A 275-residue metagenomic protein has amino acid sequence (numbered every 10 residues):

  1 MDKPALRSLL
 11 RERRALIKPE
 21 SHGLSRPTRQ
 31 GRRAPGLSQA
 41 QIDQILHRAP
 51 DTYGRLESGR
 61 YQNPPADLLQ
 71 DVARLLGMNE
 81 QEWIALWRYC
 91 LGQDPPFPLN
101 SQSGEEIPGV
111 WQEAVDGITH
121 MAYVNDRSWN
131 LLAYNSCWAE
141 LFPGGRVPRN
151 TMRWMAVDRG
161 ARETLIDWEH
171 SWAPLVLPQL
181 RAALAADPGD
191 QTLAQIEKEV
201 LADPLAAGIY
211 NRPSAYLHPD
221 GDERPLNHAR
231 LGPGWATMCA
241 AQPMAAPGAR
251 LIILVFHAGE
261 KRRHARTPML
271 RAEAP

Functional and structural regions predicted by a protein language model:
M1-L37: A short, Lys/Arg-rich alpha-helix, primarily the initiator
D2-L10, P64-E105: Short amphipathic recognition helices of helix-turn-helix/homeodomain-type DNA-binding modules
T28, Q39, L69, P108-W111: Generic structural marker for isolated residues within well-ordered, non-membrane alpha-helices of soluble domains
T28-R33, Q39-A40, L46-N63: Recognition helix of helix-turn-helix/homeodomain-like DNA-binding domains that insert into the DNA major groove
P35, I45-L46, L76, N135: Core residues of bacterial helix-turn-helix
P95-I118, V124-D126: Short N-terminal edge-element motif at the start of the domain
I118-H120, N125-G221, V255-A258, M269-P275: PAS-family sensory domains
P213-P275: Low-complexity, glycine/alanine/valine/leucine- and proline-rich hydrophobic stretches
